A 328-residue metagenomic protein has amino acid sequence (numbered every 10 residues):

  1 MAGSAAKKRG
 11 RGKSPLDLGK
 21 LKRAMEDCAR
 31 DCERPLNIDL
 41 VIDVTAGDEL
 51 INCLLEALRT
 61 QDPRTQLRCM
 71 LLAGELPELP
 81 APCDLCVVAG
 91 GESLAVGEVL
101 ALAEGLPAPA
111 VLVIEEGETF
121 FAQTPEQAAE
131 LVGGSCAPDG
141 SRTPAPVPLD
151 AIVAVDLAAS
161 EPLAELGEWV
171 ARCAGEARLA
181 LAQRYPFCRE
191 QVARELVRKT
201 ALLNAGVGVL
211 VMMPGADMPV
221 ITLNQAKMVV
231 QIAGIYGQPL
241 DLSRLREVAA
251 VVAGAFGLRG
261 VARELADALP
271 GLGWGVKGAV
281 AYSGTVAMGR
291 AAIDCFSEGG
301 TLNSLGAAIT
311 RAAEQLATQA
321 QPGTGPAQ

Functional and structural regions predicted by a protein language model:
G3-L72, R290: Conserved G1/Walker A P-loop phosphate-binding module
L40-A46, V87-S93, I114-G117: Structural motif
L50, L67-L72, T119-A180: Canonical P-loop GTPase G-domain recognition
L55-D84, G90-G97: A short, well-structured beta->alpha microelement
A95-A108: Amphipathic helical hotspot of TIR/SEFIR-family domains
G175-V192, L196: Active-site helix-to-loop segments that bind/position phosphate- or nucleotide-bearing substrates and donors across
R194-R290: Membrane-inserting effector segments that mediate pore formation, membrane fusion, or transient membrane insertion
V276-Q328: Charge-biased C-terminal accessory regions appended to nucleic-acid-, cytoskeletal NTPase
